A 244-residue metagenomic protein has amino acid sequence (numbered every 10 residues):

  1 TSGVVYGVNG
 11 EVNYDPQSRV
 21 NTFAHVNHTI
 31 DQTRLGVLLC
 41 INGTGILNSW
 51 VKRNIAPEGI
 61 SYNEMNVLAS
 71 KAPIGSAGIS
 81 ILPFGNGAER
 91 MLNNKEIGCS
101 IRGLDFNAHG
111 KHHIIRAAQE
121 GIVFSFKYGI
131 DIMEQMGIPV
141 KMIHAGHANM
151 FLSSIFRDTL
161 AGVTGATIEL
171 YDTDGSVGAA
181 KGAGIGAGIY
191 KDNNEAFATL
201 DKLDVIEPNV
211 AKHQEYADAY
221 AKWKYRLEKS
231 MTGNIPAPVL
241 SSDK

Functional and structural regions predicted by a protein language model:
T1-V4: Active-site rim segments in enzyme catalytic domains, especially the processed small/beta chain of N-terminal
G7-K244: Glycine/Thr-rich phosphate-binding loops that ligate phosphate moieties of nucleotide and other phosphorylated ligands
